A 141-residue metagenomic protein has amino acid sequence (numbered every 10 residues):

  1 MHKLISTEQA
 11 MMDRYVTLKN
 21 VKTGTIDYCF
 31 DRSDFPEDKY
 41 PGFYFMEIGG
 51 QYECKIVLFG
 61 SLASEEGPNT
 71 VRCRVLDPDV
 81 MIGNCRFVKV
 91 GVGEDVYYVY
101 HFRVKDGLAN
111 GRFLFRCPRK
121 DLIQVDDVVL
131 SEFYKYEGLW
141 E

Functional and structural regions predicted by a protein language model:
M1-M12, E65-G91, F113-F115, E141: Structural detector for short beta-strands of small beta-barrel domains
E8-A10, N20, M46, I82 (+1 more regions): A generic structural signal for short, solvent-exposed coil/turn residues that cap or connect secondary-structure
Y15-T70: Acidic (E/D-rich), amphipathic helical modules within compact regulatory domains
V16, E53, V88, Y98-H101: Compositionally biased, intrinsically disordered low-complexity regions enriched in proline and serine
T17-V21, F87-G93: Short, acidic/hydrophobic/Gly-rich beta-strand patch recurrent on exposed beta strands that often constitutes part
G24-M46, G91-Q124, S131-Y134: Beta-strand/loop nucleic-acid-binding surfaces
K55-D79, R116-E141: OB-fold/S1-family single-stranded nucleic acid-binding modules
